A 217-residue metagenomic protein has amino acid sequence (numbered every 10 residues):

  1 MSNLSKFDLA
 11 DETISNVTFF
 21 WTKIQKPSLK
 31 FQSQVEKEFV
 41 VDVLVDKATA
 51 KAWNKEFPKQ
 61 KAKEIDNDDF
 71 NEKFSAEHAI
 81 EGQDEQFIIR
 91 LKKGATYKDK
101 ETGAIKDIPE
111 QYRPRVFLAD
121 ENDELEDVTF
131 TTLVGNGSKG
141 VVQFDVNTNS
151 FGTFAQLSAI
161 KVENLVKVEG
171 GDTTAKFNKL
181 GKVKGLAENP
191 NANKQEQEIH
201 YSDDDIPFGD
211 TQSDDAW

Functional and structural regions predicted by a protein language model:
M1-F7, K167-W217: Acidic, gly/ser/pro-rich intrinsically disordered tails
M1-I105: OB-fold ssDNA-binding interfaces and closely related basic DNA-contact patches used across DNA replication/repair
D42-L44, Q143-D145, K161: Residue-level recognition of well-ordered beta-strand positions that form the cores of beta-sheet-rich folds across
K92-K98, D145-N147, E163: Short glycine-rich beta-strand segments
E101-N122: Short, basic/aromatic beta-hairpin or loop at an interaction surface
G103, I108, D127-V128, F208: Positively charged, lysine/arginine-rich intrinsically disordered segments
V116-G140, N147-F154: Exposed beta-sheet edge/beta-hairpin loop segments within beta-rich domains
N149-G170: OB-fold/S1-family single-stranded nucleic acid-binding modules
